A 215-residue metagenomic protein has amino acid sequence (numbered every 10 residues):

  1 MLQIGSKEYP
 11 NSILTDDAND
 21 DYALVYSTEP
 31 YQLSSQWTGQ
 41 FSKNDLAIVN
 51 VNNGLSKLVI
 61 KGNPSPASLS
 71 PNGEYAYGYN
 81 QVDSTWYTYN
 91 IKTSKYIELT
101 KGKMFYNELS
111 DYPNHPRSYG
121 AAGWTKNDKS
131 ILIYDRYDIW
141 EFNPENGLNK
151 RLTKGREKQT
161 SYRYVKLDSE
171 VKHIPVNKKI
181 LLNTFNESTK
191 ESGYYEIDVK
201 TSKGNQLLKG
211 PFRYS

Functional and structural regions predicted by a protein language model:
M1-S215: Peripheral, non-catalytic segments that deliver or gate enzyme domains
